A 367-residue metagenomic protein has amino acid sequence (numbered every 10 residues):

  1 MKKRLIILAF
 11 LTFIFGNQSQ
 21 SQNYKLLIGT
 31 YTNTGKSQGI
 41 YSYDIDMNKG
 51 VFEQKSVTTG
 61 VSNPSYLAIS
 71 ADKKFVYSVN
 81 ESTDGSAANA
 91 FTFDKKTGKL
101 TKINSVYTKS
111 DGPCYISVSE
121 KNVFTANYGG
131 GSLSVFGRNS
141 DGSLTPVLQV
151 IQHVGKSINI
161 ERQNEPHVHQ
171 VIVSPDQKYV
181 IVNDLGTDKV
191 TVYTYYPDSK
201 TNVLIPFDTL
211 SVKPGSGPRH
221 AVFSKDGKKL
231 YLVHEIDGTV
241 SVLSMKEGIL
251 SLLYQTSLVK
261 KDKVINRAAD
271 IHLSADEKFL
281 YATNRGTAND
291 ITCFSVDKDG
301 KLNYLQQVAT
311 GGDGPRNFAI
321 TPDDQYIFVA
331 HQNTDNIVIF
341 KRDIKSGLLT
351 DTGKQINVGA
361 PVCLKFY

Functional and structural regions predicted by a protein language model:
M1-K25: Bacterial Sec-dependent N-terminal signal peptides
Y31-N33, E81-T83, Y128-G130, R138 (+7 more regions): Short loop/turn segments immediately following the C-termini of beta-strands
K36, V61-A71, K109-E120, V154-Q177 (+4 more regions): Beta-rich, blade/repeat-based domains predominating in secreted/periplasmic proteins but also intracellular
Y43-G50, F91-G98, F136-T145, Y193-N202 (+3 more regions): Short loop/turn segments immediately following beta-strands, especially the blade-tip and inter-blade linker loops
E53-T59, T101-Y107, L148, G155-E161 (+4 more regions): A short beta-strand motif characteristic of beta-propeller blades
Q54-E120: Blade-loop segments of beta-propeller domains
G98-Q170: Asp-box/WD-like beta-propeller blade repeats and closely related beta-sheet repeat scaffolds
